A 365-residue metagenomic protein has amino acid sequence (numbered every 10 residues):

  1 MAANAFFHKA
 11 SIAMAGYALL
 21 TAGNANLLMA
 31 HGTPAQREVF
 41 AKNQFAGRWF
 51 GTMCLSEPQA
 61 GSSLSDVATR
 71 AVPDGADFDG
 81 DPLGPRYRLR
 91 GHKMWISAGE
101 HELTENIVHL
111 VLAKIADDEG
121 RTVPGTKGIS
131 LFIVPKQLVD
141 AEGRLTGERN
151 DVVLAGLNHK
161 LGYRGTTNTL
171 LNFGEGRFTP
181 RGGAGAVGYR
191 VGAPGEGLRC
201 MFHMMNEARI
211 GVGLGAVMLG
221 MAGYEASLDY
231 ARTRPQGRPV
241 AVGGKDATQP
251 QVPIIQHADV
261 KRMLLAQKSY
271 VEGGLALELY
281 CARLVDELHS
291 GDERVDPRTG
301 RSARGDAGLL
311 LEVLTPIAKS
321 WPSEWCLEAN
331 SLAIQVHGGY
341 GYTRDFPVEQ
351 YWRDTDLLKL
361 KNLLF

Functional and structural regions predicted by a protein language model:
M1-A15, L19, M29, C54-Q59 (+4 more regions): Active-site beta-strand/loop segments that form the cofactor-binding cradle of oxidoreductase flavoproteins
M1-K42, A46-G47, T104-V108, V271 (+1 more regions): Internal helix-loop-helix
G23, Y340-F365: Glycine-rich phosphate/cofactor-binding loops in nucleotide/flavin-utilizing enzymes
A46-L55: A short, Trp-centered hydrophobic/proline-enriched beta-strand micro-motif
P85-R149: A short core secondary-structure module
W95, L138-A155, K160, T167-A208 (+1 more regions): A glycine-rich, basic-preceded beta-loop-alpha segment at the flavin cofactor/substrate interface of flavin-utilizing
N206-V295: Extended amphipathic alpha-helical segments enriched in small hydrophobics
L311-V336, Y340: Charged, glycine-rich active-site and insertion segments that engage polyanionic ligands
